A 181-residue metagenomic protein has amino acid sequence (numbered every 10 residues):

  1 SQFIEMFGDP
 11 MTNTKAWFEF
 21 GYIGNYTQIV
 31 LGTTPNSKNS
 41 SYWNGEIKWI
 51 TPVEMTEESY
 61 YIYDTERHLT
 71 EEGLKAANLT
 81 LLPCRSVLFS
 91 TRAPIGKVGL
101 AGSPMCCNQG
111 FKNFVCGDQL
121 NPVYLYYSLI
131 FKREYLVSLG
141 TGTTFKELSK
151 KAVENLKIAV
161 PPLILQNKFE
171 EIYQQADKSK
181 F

Functional and structural regions predicted by a protein language model:
S1-T33, N155, A159-E170, Q174-F181: Non-catalytic DNA-recognition/assembly elements of restriction-modification systems
G21-S40, V53-C84, G102: Sequence-specific dsDNA recognition surfaces
T51-P52, E66-I130, S149: A short beta-sheet element
M55-T56, P94-I95, G142: Short glycine-enriched loops at secondary-structure junctions
T91, M105-K112, G142-N167: A short glycine-rich beta-alpha junction/loop motif
F131-R133, L163: Long, well-ordered alpha-helical segments
